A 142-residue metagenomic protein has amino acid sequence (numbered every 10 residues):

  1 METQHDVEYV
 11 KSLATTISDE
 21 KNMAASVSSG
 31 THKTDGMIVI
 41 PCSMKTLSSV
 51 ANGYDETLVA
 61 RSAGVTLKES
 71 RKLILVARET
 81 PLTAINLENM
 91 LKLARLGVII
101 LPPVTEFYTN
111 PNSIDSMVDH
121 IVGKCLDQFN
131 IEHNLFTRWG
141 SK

Functional and structural regions predicted by a protein language model:
M1-I74, T80-K142: A cross-family phosphate/adenosyl-ligand binding-site feature
